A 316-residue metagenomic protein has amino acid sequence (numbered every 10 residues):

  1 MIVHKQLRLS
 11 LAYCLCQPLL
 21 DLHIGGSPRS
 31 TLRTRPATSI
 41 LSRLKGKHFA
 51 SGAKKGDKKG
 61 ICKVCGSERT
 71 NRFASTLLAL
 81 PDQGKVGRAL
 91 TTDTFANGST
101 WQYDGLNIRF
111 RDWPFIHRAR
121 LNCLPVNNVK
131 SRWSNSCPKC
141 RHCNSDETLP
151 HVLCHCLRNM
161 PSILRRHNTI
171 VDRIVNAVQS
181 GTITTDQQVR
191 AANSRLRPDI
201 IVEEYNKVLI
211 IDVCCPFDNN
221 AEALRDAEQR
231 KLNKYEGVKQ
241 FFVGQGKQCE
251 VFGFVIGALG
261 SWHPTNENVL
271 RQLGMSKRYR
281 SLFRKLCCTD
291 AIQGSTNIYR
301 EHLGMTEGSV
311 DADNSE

Functional and structural regions predicted by a protein language model:
M1, R132-R173: Short Cys/His-based metal-binding microdomains
M1-N128, N135, A291: Extended C-terminal regions of large enzymes
L106-N107, V129-W133, N159-R166, N220-A227: Conserved, non-catalytic sequence blocks in retroelement Pol enzymes and Pol-derived host proteins
V129-S134, R173-C214, K234: Active-site metal-binding core of divalent-cation-utilizing nuclease and nuclease-like domains
Y205-R230, I256-A258: Short beta-strand-loop-alpha-helix junction that forms the active-site gateway of nucleic-acid-processing nucleases
K231-G246: Metal-dependent nuclease catalytic cores in nucleic-acid-processing enzymes, especially RNase H-like/related
C249-E316: Domain-level recognition of nuclease-like catalytic cores that cleave nucleotide substrates
